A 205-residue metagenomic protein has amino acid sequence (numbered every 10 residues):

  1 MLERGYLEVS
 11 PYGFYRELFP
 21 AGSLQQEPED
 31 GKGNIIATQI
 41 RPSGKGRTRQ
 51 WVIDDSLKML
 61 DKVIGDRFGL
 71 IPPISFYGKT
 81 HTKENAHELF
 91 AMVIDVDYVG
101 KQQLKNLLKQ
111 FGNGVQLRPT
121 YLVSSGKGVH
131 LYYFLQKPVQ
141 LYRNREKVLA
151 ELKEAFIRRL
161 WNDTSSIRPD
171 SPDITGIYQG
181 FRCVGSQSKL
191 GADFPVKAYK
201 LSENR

Functional and structural regions predicted by a protein language model:
M1-A91, K101, Y178-G180: DNA replication initiation on ssDNA origins
E17-L18, K62-V63, Q110, A155 (+1 more regions): Residues that form generic nucleotide/phosphate-binding pockets
R49-W51, Y132-Y133, G191-V196: Short, solvent-exposed polar/charged micro-motifs at secondary-structure junctions
T80-K105, V139-R205: DNA replication initiation modules
K101-V115: Short amphipathic alpha-helix segments
L117-L122: A short linear hydrophobic-aromatic micro-motif
V123-F134: Short, conserved phosphate-binding/catalytic loop or strand-edge motifs used in phosphoryl-/nucleotidyl-transfer
